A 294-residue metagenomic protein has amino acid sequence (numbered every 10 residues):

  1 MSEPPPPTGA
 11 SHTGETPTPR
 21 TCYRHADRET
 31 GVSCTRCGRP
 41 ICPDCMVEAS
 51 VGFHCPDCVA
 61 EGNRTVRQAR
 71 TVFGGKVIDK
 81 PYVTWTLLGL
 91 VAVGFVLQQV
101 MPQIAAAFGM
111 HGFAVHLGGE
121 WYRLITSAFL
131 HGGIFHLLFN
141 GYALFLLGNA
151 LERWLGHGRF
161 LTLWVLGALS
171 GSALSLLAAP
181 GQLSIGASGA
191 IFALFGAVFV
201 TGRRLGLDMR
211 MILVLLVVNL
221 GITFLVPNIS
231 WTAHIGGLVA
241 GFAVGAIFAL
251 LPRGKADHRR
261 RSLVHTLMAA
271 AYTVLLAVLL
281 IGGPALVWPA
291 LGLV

Functional and structural regions predicted by a protein language model:
M1-K76, F224-V294: C-terminal transmembrane module of polytopic alpha-helical membrane proteins
F73, D79-A187, P227-I229: N-terminal TM1-TM2 helical hairpin plus the immediately adjacent luminal interfacial "cap"
V83-V91, W164, M211, L215 (+1 more regions): Hydrophobic alpha-helical transmembrane segments of polytopic
A92, I125, V165-L169, A190 (+3 more regions): Residue-level signature of the transmembrane alpha-helical core of multi-pass small-molecule transporters
V96, L169-A173, V217-V226, V274-L279: Aromatic-anchored segments of alpha-helical transmembrane domains
L137-L144, I185-A197, S230-F248: Alpha-helical transmembrane segments that form the membrane-embedded catalytic/substrate-binding core of multi-pass
E152-R159, V200-R210: Membrane-helix interface "capping/anchor" motifs
A173-L177, G206, F242, A246: Membrane-embedded alpha-helical segments of multi-pass transporters/permeases
